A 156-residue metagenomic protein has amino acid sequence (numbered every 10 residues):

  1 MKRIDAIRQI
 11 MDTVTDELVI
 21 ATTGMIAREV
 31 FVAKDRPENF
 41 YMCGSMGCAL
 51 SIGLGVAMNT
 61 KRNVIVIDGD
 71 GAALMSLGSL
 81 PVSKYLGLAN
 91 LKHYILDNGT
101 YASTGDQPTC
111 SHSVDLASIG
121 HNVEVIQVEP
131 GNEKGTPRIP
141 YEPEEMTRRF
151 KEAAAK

Functional and structural regions predicted by a protein language model:
K2-D16: Active-site pocket-lining segments that scaffold enzyme catalytic pockets across diverse folds
I4-A6, V32-A155: Thiamine diphosphate
D16-R36: Acidic-glycine-rich active-site phosphate/pyrophosphate-binding loop
